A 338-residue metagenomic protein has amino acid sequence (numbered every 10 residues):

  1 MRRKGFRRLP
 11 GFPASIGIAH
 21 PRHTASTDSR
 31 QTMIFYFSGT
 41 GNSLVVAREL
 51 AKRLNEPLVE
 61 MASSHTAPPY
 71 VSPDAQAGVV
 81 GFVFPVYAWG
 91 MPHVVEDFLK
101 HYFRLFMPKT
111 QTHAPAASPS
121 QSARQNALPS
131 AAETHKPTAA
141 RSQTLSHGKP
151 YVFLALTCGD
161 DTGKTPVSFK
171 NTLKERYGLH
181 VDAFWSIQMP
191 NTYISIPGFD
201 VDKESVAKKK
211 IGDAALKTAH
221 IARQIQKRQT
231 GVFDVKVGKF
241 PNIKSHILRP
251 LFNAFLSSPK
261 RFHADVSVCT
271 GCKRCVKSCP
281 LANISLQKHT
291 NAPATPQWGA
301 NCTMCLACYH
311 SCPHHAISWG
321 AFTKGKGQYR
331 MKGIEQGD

Functional and structural regions predicted by a protein language model:
T27-I34, T40-V45, R53-S64, A77-F84 (+2 more regions): FMN-binding flavodoxin-like domain, especially the glycine-rich phosphate-binding loop
P73-A75: A short, aliphatic-rich alpha-helical micro-motif
K239-K277: A mid-sequence, solvent-exposed acidic-amphipathic segment
A264, R274-Q297, T303, A307-G325: Iron-sulfur cluster-binding cysteine motifs and their immediate structural context in ferredoxin-like electron-transfer
Y329-G337: Active-site-proximal loop/hinge segments that shape catalytic or ion-binding/gating pockets
